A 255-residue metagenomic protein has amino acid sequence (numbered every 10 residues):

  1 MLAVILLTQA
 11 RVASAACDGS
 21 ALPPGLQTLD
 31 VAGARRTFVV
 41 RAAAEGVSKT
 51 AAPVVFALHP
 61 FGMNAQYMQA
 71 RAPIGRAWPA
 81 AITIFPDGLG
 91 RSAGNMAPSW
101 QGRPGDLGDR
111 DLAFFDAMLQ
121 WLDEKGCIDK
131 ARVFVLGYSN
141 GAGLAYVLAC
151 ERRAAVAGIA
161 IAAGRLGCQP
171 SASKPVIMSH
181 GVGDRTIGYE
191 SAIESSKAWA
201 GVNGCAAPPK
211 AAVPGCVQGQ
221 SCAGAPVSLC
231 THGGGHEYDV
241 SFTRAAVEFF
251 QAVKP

Functional and structural regions predicted by a protein language model:
M1-Q9: Bacterial N-terminal signal peptides
T8, V12-V54, Q66, A81 (+8 more regions): A domain-start/cap signature at the N-terminus of enzymes
G46-G94, A162, R185-Y189: Short substrate-entry loop that stabilizes the transition state in hydrolases
D87-R110: Cap/lid segment of the alpha/beta-hydrolase catalytic domain
A113-A131: Conserved acidic catalytic loop of the alpha/beta-hydrolase fold
S171-V176, A223-V227: Short, proline-enriched alpha-helix->beta-strand connector loops that line the catalytic pocket of alpha/beta-hydrolase
M178-H180, D184: Short beta-strand/loop motif that positions the catalytic acidic residue of the alpha/beta-hydrolase fold
G235-S241: Catalytic histidine-centered segment of alpha/beta-hydrolase-like enzymes
